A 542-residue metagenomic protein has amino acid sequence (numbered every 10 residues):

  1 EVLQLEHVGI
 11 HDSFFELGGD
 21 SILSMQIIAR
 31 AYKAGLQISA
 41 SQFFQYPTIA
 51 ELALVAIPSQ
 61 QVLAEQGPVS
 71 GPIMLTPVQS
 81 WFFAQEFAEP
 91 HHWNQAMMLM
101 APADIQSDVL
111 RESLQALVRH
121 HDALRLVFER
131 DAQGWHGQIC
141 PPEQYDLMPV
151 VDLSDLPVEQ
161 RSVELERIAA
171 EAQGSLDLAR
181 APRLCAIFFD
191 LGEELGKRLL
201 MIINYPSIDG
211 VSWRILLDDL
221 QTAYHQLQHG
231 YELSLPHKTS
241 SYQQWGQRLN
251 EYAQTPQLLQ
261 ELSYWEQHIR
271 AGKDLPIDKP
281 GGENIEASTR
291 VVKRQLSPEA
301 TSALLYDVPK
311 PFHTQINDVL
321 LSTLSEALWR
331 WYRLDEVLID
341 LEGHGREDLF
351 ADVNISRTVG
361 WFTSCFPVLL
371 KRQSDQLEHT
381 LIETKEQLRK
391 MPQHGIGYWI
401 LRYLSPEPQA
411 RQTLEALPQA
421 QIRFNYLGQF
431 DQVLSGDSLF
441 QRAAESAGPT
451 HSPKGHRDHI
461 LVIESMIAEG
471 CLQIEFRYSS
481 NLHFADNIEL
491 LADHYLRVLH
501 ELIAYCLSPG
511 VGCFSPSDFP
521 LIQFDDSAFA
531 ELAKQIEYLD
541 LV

Functional and structural regions predicted by a protein language model:
E1-F87, D108, E112, S162-V163 (+5 more regions): Regions immediately C-terminal to embedded phosphopantetheine-bearing carrier domains
L3, G35, A56, Q60 (+11 more regions): A generic secondary-structure signal for well-formed alpha-helical elements
L3-Q4, Q79, F83-N94, A132 (+2 more regions): Flexible, P/S/T/G-rich "lid" or insertion loops adjacent to the active sites of thioester-utilizing
R30-Y32, G67-Q144, D155-Y252, K273-D278 (+4 more regions): Acyl-group handoff/entry surfaces in thioester-processing enzymes
Q37-S41, H121, R125, V211-L220 (+4 more regions): Extended, hydrophobic beta-loop-alpha segments that form or line the acyl/peptidyl-thioester binding and transfer paths
Q42, F128-R130, F188-E193, R372 (+2 more regions): Short, low-complexity Ser/Thr-rich regulatory SLiMs
F44, S212, L217, I316-L324: Short amphipathic alpha-helical segments
P68-V69, F87-N94, R111, D122-A123 (+9 more regions): His-Asp-centered acyl/peptidyl-transfer active-site segments
